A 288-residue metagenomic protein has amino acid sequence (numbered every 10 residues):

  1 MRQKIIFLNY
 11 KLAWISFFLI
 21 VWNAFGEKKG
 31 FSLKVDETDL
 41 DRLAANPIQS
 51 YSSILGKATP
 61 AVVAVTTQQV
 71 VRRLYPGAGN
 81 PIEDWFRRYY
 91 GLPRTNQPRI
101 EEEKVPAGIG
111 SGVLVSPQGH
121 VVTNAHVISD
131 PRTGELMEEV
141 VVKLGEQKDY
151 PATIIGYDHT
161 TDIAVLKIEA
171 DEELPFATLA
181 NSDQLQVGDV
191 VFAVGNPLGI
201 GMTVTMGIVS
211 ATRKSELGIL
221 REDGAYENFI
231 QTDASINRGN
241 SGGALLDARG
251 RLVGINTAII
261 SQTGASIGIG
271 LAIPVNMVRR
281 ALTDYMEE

Functional and structural regions predicted by a protein language model:
M1-R2: N-terminal hydrophobic targeting signals that begin at the initiator methionine
I5-F25: Sec-dependent N-terminal signal peptides of Gram-negative exported proteins
E27-E288: Serine-dependent protease modules
